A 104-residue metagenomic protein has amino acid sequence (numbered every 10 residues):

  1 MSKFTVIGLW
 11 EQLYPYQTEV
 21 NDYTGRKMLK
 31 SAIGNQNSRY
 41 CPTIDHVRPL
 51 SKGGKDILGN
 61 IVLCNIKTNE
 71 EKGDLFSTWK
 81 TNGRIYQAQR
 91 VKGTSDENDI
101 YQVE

Functional and structural regions predicted by a protein language model:
M1-P42, N65: Short cysteine-rich loop/turn motifs with clustered Cys
K3-F4, N60, T78, Q102: Generic structural microfeature
V6, Y23, A32, S51-K52 (+3 more regions): Intrinsically disordered, low-complexity segments enriched in small/polar residues
G25, N37, G59, G83 (+1 more regions): Intrinsic-disorder/low-complexity loop/linker signature
L29-L63, K72-F76: Histidine-centered nuclease catalytic patch
K52, I66-T68, E104: C-terminal, surface-exposed recognition/capping segments
I61-Q89: Short Cys/His-centered divalent metal-binding micro-motifs
A88-E104: Short Fe-S-cluster ligation motifs
